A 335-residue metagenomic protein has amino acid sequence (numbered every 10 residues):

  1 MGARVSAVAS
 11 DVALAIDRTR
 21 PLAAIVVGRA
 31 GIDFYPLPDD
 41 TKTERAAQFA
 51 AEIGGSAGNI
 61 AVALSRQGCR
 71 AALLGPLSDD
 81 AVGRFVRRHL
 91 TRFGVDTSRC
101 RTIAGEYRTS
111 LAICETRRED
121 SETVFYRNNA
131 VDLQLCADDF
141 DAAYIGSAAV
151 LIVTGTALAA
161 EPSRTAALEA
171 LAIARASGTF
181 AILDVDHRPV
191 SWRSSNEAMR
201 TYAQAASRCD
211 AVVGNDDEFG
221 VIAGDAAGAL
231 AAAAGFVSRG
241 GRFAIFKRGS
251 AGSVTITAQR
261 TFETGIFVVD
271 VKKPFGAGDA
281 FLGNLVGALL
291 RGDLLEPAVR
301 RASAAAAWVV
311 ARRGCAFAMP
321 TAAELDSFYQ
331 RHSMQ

Functional and structural regions predicted by a protein language model:
G2-I25, A172-I173, G224-Q335: Conserved phosphate-binding/catalytic region of the ribokinase-like
G2-T97, R117, K272, Q335: Glycine-rich phosphate/adenosyl-contacting loop at the front of the ribokinase-like
T19, Y144-G146, A203-A206: A short, aliphatic-rich alpha-helical micro-motif
K42, R70-V153, D326-Q335: Conserved N-terminal subdomain of the carbohydrate kinase-like
V62, L111-E115, G252-T255: Short beta-strand scaffold segments in enzyme catalytic cores
L64, N215, G278: Short, conserved phosphate/pyrophosphate- and ester-handling motifs at nucleotide-, phospho-/glycolipid
V150, T156-A234, R242, S250-S253: Conserved beta-alpha-beta core of the PfkB/ribokinase-like small-molecule kinase fold
